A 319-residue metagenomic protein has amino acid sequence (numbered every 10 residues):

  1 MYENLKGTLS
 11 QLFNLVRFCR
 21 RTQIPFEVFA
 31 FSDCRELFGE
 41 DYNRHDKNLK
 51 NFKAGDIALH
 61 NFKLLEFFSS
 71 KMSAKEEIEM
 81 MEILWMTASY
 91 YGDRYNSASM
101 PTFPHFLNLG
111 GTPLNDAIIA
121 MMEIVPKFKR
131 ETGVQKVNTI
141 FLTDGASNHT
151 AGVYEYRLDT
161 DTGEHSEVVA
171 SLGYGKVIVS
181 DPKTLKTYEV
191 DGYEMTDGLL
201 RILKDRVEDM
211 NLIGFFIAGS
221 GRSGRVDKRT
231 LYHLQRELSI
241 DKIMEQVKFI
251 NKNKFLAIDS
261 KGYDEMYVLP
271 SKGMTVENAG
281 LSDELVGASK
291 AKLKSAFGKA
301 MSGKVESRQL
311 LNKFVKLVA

Functional and structural regions predicted by a protein language model:
M1-A319: Acidic, glycine-rich A-domain
